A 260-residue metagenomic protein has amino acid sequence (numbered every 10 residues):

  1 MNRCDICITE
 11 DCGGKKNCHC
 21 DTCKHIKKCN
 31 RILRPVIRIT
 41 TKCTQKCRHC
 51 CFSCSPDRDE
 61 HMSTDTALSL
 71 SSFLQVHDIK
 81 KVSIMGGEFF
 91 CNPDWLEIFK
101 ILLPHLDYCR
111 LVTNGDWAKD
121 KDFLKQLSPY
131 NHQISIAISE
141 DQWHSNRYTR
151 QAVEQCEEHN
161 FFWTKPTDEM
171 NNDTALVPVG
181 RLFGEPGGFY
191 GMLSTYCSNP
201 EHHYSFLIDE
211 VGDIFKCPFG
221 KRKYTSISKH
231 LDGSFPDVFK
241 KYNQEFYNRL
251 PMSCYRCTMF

Functional and structural regions predicted by a protein language model:
N2-C7, C18-H19, V179-F260: Accessory C-terminal segments flanking Radical SAM cores
N2-L111, A118-D122: Conserved alpha-helical substructure of the radical SAM core
T40, D116, D141-W143, V211 (+1 more regions): Anionic group-transfer/hydrolysis microenvironments
K46, D120, S145-R147, K221 (+1 more regions): Intrinsically disordered, low-complexity acidic/polar segments
S55, F90, W117, H144 (+2 more regions): Surface-exposed, flexible loop/turn segments at secondary-structure boundaries
C91-H202: Conserved AdoMet/S-adenosylmethionine-binding subsite of the radical SAM
